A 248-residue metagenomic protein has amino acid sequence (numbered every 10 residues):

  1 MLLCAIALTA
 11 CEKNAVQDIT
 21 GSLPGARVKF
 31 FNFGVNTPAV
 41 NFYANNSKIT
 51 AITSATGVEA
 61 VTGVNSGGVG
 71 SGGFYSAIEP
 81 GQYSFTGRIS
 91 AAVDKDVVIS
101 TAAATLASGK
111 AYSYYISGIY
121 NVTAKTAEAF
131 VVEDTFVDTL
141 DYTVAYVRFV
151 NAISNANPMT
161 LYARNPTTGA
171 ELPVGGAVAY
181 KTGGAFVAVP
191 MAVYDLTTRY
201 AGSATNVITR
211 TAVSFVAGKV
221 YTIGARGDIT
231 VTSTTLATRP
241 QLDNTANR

Functional and structural regions predicted by a protein language model:
M1-L2: Sec-dependent signal peptide recognition, specifically the positively charged N-region followed immediately by
I6-A10: C-terminal motif of bacterial Sec signal peptides marking the signal peptidase cleavage site
C11-R248: Intrinsically disordered, low-complexity polar regions and short flexible loop motifs
